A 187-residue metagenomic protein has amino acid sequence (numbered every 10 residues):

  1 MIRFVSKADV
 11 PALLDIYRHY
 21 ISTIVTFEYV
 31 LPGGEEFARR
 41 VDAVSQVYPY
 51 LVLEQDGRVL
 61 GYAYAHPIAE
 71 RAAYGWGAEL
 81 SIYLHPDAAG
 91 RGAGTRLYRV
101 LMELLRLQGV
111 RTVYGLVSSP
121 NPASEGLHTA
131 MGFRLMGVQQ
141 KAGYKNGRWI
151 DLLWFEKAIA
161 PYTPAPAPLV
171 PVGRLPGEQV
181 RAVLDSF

Functional and structural regions predicted by a protein language model:
M1-L13: A short beta-loop-alpha structural element at the N-terminal edge of CoA-dependent acyl/N-acetyltransferase catalytic
F4, Y29-D87, Y98-R99, A158-I159: Acetyl-CoA-dependent GNAT
L14-L31: Helix-loop element at the rim of GNAT/NAT acetyltransferase active sites that forms part of the acceptor-substrate
G90-L104, P122-A130: Conserved acetyl-CoA-binding loop-helix of GNAT-fold acetyltransferases
L105-V117, L127: Conserved GNAT acetyl-CoA-binding A-motif
T129-Q139: Conserved acetyl-CoA-binding loop of GNAT-fold acetyltransferases
K141-F187: C-terminal "cap" of GNAT-fold acetyltransferases
